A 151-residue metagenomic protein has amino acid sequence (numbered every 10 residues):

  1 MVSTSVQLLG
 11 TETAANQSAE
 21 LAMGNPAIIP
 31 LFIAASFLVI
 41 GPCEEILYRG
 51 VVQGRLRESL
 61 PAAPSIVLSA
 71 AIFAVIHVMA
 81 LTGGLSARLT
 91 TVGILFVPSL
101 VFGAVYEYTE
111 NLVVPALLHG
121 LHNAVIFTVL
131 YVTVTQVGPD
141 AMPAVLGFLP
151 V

Functional and structural regions predicted by a protein language model:
M1-C43, E58, P143-A144: Juxtamembrane helix-loop-helix connectors linking adjacent transmembrane helices in multi-pass membrane enzymes
Q17-M23, I66-F73: Short, functional N-terminal and low-complexity linear motifs
P30, Y48-V52, P98: N-terminal alpha-helical segment
A35, V39, V52, V101-F102: Hydrophobic/aromatic residues in alpha-helical transmembrane segments
P42-L47, V51-V52, L56, V75 (+3 more regions): Active-site His/Glu-centered metal-binding helix of metallohydrolases
C43-L68, E107-N111: Membrane-interface helix/loop boundary segments of multi-pass membrane proteins
A63-A70, I76-T82, S86-V145: Functionally important transmembrane alpha-helices
